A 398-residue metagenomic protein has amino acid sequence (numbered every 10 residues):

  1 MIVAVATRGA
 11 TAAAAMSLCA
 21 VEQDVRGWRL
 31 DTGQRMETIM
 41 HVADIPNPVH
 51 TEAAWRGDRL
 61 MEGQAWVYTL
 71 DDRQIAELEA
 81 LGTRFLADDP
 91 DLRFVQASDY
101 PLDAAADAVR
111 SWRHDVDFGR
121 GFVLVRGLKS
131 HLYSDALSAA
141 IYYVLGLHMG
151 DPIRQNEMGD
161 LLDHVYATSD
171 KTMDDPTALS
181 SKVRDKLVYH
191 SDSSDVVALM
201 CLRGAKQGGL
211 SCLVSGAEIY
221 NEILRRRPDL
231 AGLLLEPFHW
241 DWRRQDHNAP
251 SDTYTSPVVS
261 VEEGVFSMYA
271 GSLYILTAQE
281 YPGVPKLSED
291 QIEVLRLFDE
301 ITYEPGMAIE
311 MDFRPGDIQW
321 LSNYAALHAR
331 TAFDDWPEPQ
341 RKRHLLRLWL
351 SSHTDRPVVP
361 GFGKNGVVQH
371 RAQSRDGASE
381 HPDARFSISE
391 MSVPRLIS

Functional and structural regions predicted by a protein language model:
M1-S17: Compositionally biased low-complexity segments, especially N-terminal hydrophobic helices that form the hydrophobic
W28-R29, G33-A106, R110-W112, D117-F118 (+5 more regions): Active-site environment of non-heme Fe oxygenases that use a 2-His-1-carboxylate facial triad
A136-Y143, L213-S215: "Short basic amphipathic alpha-helical interaction patches in structured regions
Y142-I153: A short alpha->loop->secondary-structure connector
